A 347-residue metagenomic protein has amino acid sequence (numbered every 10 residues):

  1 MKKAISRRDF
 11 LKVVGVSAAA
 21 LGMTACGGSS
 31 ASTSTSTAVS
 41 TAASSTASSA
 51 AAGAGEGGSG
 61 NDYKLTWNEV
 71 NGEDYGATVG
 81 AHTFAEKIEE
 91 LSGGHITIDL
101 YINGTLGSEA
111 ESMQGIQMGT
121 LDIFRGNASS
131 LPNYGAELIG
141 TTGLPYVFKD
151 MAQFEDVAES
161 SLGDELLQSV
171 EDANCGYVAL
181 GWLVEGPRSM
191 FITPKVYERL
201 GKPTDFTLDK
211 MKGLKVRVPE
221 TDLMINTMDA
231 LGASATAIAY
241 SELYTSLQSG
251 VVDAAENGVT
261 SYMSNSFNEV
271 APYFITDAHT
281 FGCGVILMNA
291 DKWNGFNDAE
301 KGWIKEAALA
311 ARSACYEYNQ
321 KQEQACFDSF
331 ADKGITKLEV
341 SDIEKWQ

Functional and structural regions predicted by a protein language model:
K2-L21: N-terminal secretory signal peptides and thylakoid transit peptides that target proteins across membranes
G15, G28-S29, G55-Q153, D172 (+1 more regions): N-terminal secretory/targeting leader peptides
L21-G22, E165, R312-C315: A short hydrophobic/aromatic micro-motif that marks alpha-helical segments and, especially, helix-coil
C26-S36: Bacterial lipoprotein signal-peptidase II cleavage site
S34-E56: Ser/Thr/Gly/Pro-rich low-complexity, disordered linker/stalk segments of secreted and cell-surface proteins
M151-E165: A gly/proline- and charged-residue-enriched helix-loop-helix capping module
Q168-V170: Short, hydrophobic/aliphatic alpha-helical segments
